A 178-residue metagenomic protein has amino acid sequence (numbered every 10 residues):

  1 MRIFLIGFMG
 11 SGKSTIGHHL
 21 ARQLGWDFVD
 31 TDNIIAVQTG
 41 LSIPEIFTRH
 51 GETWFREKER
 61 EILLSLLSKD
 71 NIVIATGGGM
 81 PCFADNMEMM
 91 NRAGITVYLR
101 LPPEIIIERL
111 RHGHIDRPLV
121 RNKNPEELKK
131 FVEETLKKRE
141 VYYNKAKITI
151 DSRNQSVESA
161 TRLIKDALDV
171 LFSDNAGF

Functional and structural regions predicted by a protein language model:
L5: Hydrophobic anchor at the beta1->P-loop junction of P-loop NTPases
F8: P-loop (Walker A) phosphate-binding loop of NTP-binding proteins
S11: ATP-binding Walker
S14: Walker A/P-loop
H19, Q23, K137-F178: NTP-dependent small-molecule kinase module
R22-N33: Post-Walker A helix-loop "phosphate-sensing" segment adjacent to the P-loop in P-loop NTPases
T31-N91, D116-P118: ATP-dependent small-molecule kinase phosphotransfer cores that center on conserved nucleotide phosphate-binding segments
R92-E140: A glycine- and Lys/Arg-enriched "phosphate-lid" helix/loop adjacent to the NTP-binding pocket of small-molecule kinases
